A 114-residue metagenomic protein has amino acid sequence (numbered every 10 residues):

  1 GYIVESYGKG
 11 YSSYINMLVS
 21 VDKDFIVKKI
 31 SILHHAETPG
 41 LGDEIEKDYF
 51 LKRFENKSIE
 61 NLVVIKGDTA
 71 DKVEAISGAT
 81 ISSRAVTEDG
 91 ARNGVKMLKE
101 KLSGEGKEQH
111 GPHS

Functional and structural regions predicted by a protein language model:
G1-S114: Flexible, solvent-exposed loop/hinge segments and secondary-structure transition points
